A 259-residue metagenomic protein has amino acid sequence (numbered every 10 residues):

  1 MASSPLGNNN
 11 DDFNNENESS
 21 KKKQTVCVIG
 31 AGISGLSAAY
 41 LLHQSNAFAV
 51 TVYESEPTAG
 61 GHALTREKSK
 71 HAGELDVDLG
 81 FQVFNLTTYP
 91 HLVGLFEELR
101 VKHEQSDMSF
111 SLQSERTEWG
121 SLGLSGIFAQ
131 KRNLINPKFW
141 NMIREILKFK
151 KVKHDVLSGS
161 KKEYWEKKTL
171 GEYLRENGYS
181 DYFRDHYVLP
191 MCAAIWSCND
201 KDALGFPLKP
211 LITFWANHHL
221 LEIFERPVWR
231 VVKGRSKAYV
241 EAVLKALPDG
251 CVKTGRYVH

Functional and structural regions predicted by a protein language model:
M1-T25: Eukaryotic N-terminal low-complexity, Ser/Thr- and Lys/Arg-rich leader segments that predominantly function as
K21-V52: N-terminal Rossmann-like FAD-binding beta1-loop-alpha1 element of flavoenzymes
H43-S69: Glycine-rich FAD pyrophosphate-binding loop
T51, E104, C251-G255: General small-molecule cofactor/ligand-binding pocket signal
H62, L208, V232, S236: Conserved donor sugar-nucleotide recognition element shared by glycan-biosynthetic enzymes
T65-L92: N-terminal glycine-rich dinucleotide-binding loop that anchors FAD/FMN and/or NAD(P) in oxidoreductases
L86-T213, N217: Mobile amphipathic helical/loop "lid" adjacent to a hydrophobic cofactor/ligand pocket
T213-H259: Helical element adjacent to the flavin cofactor pocket in flavoenzyme catalytic cores
